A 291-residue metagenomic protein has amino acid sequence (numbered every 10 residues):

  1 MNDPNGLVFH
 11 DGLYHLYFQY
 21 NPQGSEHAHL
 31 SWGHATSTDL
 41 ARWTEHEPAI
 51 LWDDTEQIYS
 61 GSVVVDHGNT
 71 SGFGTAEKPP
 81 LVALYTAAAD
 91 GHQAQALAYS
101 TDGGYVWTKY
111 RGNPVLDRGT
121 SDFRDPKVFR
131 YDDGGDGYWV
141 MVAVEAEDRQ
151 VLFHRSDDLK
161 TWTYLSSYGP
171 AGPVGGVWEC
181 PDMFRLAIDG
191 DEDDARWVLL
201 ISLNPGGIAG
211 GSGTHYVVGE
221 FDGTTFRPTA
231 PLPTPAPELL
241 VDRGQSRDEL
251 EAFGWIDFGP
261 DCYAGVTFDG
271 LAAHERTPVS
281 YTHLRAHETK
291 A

Functional and structural regions predicted by a protein language model:
M1-F18: Beta-strand-rich domains and repeat architectures in extracellular enzymes and scaffolds, especially beta-propellers
M1-G6, G24-H27, A41-A76, G104-D132 (+3 more regions): Surface loop/turn signatures of beta-propeller and other carbohydrate-active proteins
L13-L16, F73-A83, D136-V140, D193-V198 (+1 more regions): Entry beta-strands of beta-propeller and related beta-repeat scaffolds
S31, H92-A96, R149-L152, A209-Y216: Structural motif
H34-S37, L97-T101, H154-S156, T214-G223: Beta-propeller blade signature
P79-K109: Carboxylate/His-rich catalytic cores and anion/metal-binding grooves
Y131-P181, R185-G206, G223: Active-site neighborhood of glycoside hydrolase catalytic domains
T282-T289: Conserved small/polar residues in nucleotide/adenosyl-binding loops
